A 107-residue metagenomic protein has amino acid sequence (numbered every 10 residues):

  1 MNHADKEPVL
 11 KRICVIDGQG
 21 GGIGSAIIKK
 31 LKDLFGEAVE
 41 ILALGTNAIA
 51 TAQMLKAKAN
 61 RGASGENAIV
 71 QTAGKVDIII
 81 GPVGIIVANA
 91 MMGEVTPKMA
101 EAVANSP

Functional and structural regions predicted by a protein language model:
M1-P8: A short, basic/flexible loop-to-alpha-helix module at the beginning of a structural domain
K11-G45: Glycine-rich phosphate/diphosphate-binding loop of Rossmann-like nucleotide-binding domains
G18-G21, T46-I49, N67, G84-I85: Short, ordered loop/turn segments at secondary-structure junctions
S25-A26, A52-K56, M91: Short, well-ordered secondary-structure micro-motifs
K29-D33, A59, T96-P97: Short, solvent-exposed amphipathic alpha-helical segments in soluble enzyme and RNA/protein-processing domains
V39-S64: N-terminal beta-loop-helix "entrance" segment that forms/cooperates in small-molecule cofactor or anionic ligand
R61-M99: Glycine-rich phosphate-binding loop
A102-S106: Short, conserved loop/helix-junction motifs that constitute active-site signature segments in enzyme catalytic cores
